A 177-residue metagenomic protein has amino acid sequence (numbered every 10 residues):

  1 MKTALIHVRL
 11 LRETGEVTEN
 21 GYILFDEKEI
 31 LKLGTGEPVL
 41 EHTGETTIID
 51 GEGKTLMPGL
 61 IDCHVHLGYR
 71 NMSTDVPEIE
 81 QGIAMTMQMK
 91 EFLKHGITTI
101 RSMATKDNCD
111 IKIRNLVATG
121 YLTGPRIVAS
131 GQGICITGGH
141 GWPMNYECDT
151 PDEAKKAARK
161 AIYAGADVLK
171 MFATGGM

Functional and structural regions predicted by a protein language model:
M1-I6: Extreme N-terminal starter segment of soluble prokaryotic enzymes
V8, I23, K28, G53 (+5 more regions): Divalent metal-coordination and catalytic microenvironments
L10-M57: Histidine-rich, glycine-flanked metal-binding segment
L11, M103, F172: Conserved residues at the C-terminal ends of beta-strands
H42-T55, D110-G120, P151-A166: Short amphipathic alpha-helices and their capping/turn segments at secondary-structure boundaries
E45, I97, G124-R126: A generic structural signal for alpha->beta connector loops
K54-T119, T137-H140: Metal-associated gating/positioning segment near the N- to mid-region
Y121-M177: Metal-coordinating catalytic core of metallo-dependent amide/deamination hydrolases
